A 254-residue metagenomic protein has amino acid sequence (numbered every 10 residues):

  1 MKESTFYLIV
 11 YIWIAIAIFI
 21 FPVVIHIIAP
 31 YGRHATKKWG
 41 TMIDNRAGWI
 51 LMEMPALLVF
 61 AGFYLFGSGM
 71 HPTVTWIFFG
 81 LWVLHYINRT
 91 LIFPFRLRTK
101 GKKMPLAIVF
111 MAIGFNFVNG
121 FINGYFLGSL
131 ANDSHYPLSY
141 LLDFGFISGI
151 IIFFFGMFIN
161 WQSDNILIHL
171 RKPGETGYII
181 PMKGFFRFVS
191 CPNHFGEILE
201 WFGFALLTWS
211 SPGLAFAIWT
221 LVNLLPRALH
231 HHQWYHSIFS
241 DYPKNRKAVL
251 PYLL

Functional and structural regions predicted by a protein language model:
M1-N88, I92-F110: Membrane-helix and juxtamembrane interface regions of eukaryotic multi-pass membrane proteins
E3-V23, F60-H71, F115, S134-L254: Hydrophobic transmembrane alpha-helices
L81-H85, M111-G124, S148-I159: Alpha-helical transmembrane segments of multi-pass integral membrane proteins
T90-F95, F121-I122, R227-W234: Juxtamembrane membrane-interface segments at transmembrane alpha-helix termini
F93-G124, A131-P137, P173-I179: Functional transmembrane or membrane-interface alpha-helices that line membrane-embedded catalytic, ligand-binding
L127-S129, L199: A general structural signal for short secondary-structure boundary/capping elements
